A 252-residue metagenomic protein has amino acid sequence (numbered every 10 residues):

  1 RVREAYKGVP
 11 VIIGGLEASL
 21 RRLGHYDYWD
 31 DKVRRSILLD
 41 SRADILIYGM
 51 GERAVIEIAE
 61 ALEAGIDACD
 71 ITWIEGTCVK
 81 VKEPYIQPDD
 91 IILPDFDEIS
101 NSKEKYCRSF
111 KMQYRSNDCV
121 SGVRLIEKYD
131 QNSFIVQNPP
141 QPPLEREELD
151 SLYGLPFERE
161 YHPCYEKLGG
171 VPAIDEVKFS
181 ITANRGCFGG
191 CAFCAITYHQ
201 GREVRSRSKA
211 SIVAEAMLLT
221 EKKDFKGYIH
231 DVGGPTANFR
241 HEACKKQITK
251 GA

Functional and structural regions predicted by a protein language model:
R1-D130, Q137-N138: Glycine-rich beta-alpha loop elements in corrinoid/cobalamin-binding modules across cobalamin-dependent enzymes
R1-V9, G14, L20-L23, D27-L39 (+3 more regions): Conserved Radical SAM active-site core
K32, R53, P143-D150, A210: Generic alpha-helical secondary structure signal
M50, P94, P143-E147, Y165 (+2 more regions): Short coil/turn linker and secondary-structure boundary residues
I56-E57, D150, A192: Alpha-helical elements of the RecA-like P-loop NTPase motor core of helicases
E60, D150, A214: Replace "anionic and nucleotidyl ligands
R108-S180: N-terminal [4Fe-4S]-dependent radical SAM core
